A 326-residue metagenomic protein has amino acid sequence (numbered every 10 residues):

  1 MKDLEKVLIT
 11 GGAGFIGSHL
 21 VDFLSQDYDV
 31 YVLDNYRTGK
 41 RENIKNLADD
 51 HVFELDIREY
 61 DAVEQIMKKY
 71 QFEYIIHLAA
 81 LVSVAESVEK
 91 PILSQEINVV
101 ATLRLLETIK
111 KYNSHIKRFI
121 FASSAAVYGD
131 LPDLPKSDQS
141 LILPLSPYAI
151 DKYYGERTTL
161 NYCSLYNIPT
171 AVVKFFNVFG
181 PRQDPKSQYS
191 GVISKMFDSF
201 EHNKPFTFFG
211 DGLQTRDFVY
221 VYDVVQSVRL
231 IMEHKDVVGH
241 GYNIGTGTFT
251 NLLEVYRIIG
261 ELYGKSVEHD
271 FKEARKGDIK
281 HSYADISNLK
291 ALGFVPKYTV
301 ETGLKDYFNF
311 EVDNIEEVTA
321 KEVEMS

Functional and structural regions predicted by a protein language model:
M1-V178, Y222, Y298, K305-D306 (+2 more regions): N-terminal Rossmann-like NAD(P)+-binding domain of SDR-like oxidoreductases, especially those catalyzing
I57, L141, G180, L213 (+1 more regions): Residues that form or immediately flank small-molecule/cofactor binding pockets and catalytic motifs
S87, S140, T170, K174-R182 (+2 more regions): A conserved pocket-lining segment of Rossmann-fold NAD(P)-dependent short-chain dehydrogenase/reductase
P91, P185-K186: Active-site loop immediately N-terminal to the catalytic Tyr-X3-Lys motif of short-chain dehydrogenase/reductase
D130-P132, P181-Q183, N288: Short beta-loop-alpha junction of Rossmann-like oxidoreductase domains
Y154, T158, Y162, V192 (+3 more regions): Hydrophobic alpha-helix immediately C-terminal to the catalytic Tyr-X-X-X-Lys motif of short-chain
F200-S326: C-terminal substrate-binding subdomain of Rossmann-fold SDR/epimerase-dehydratase oxidoreductases
